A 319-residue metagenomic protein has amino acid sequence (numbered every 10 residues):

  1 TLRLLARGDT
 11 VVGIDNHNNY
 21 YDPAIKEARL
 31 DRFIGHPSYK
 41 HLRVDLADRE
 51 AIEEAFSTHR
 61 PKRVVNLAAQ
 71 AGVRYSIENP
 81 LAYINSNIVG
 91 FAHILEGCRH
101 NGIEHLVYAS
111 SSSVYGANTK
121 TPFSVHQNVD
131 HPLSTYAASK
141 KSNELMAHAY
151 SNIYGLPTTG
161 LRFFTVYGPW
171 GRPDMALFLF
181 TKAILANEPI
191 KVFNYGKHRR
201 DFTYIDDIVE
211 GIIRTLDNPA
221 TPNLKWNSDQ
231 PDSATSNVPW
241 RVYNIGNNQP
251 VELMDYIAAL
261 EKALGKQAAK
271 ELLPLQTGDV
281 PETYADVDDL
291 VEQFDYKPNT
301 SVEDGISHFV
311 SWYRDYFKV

Functional and structural regions predicted by a protein language model:
T1-V166, L216, Y296, H308 (+2 more regions): N-terminal Rossmann-like NAD(P)+-binding domain of SDR-like oxidoreductases, especially those catalyzing
R3, I184-V319: C-terminal substrate-binding subdomain of Rossmann-fold SDR/epimerase-dehydratase oxidoreductases
A92, E96, L145-H148, T181-K182 (+3 more regions): A cross-family signal for key residues in well-ordered alpha-helices that form functional helical elements
S142, M146, Y150, F180 (+2 more regions): Hydrophobic alpha-helix immediately C-terminal to the catalytic Tyr-X-X-X-Lys motif of short-chain
W170: Conserved GTPase G-domain signal focused on the G5
